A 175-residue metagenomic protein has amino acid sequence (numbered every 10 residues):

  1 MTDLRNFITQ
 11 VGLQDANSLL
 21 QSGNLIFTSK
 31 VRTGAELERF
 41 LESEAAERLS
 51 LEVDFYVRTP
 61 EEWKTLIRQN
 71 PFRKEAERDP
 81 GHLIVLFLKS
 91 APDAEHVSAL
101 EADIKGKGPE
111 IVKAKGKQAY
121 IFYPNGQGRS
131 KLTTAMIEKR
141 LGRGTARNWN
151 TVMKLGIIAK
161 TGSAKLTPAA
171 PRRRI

Functional and structural regions predicted by a protein language model:
M1-S22, I26-I175: Surface-exposed, charge/polar-rich loops and edge strands
